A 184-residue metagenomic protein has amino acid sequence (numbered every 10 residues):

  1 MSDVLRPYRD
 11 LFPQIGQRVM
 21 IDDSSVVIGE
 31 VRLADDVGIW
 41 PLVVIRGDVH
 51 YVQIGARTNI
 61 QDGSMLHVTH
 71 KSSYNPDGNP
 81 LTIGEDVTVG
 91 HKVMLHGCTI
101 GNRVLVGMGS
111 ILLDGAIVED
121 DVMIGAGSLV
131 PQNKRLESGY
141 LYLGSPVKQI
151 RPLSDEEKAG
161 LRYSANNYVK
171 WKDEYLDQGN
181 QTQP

Functional and structural regions predicted by a protein language model:
M1-I15, L42, D48, I54-I83 (+2 more regions): Glycine-rich hexapeptide-repeat left-handed beta-helix
M1-I39: N-terminal segments that cap or nucleate solenoid repeat domains
E30, G47-V49: Charged, well-structured alpha/beta interaction segments
T88: Short proline/glycine- and basic residue-enriched helix-capping loop/turn segments at helix->loop/beta transitions
